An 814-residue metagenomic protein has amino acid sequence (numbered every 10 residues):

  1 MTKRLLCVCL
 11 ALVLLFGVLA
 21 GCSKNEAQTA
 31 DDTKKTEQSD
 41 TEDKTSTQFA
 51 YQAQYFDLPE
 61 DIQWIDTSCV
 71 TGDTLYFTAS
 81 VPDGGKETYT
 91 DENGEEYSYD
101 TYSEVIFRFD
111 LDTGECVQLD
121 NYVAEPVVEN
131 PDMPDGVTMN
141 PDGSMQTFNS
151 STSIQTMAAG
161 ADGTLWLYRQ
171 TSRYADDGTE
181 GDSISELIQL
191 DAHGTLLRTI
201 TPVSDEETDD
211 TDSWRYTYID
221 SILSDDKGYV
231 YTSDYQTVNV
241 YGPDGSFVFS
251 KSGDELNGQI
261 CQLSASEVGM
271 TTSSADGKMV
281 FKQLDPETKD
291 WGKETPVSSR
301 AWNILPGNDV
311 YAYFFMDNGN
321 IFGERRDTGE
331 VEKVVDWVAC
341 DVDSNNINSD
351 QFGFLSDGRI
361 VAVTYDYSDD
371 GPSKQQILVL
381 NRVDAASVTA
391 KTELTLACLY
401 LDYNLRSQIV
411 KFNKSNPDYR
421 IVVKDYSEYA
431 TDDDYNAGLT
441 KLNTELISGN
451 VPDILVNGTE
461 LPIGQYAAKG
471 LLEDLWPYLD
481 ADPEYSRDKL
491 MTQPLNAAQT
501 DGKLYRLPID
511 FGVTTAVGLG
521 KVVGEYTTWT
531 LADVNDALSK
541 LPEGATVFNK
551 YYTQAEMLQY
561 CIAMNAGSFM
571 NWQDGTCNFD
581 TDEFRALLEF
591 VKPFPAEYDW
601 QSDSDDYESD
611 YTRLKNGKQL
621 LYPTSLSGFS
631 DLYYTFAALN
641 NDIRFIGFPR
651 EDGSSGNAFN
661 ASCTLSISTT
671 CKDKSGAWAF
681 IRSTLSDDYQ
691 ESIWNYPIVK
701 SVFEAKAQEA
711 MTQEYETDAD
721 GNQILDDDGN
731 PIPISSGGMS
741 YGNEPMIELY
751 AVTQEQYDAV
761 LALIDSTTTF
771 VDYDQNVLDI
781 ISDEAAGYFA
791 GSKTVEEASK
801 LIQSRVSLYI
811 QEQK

Functional and structural regions predicted by a protein language model:
V18-G21: C-terminal motif of bacterial Sec signal peptides marking the signal peptidase cleavage site
S23-F107, L111-G114, M157, Q170-T171 (+9 more regions): Conserved N-terminal structural module of periplasmic/extracytoplasmic solute-binding proteins
E115-N149, L197-R215, W337-V342, A430: Surface-exposed loop and turn segments in beta-propeller and other repeat-based domains that flank or scaffold
E460-T515, W529-D533, I643-F648: Hinge/lid segment of periplasmic solute-binding proteins
W476-K489, G567-L588, G647-A658, V771 (+1 more regions): Short, solvent-exposed loop/beta-turn-alpha elements that line the ligand-binding surface or hinge of extracytoplasmic
D574-E608, Y634, R644-F648: Glycine-centered hinge/linker elements that transmit conformational signals in sensory and ligand-binding systems
F636-Q713, T717, D765-S766: Extracytoplasmic/periplasmic substrate-recognition and gating elements
D728-V806: C-terminal capping/gating helix-and-loop segments adjacent to ligand/active sites or protein-protein/ligand interfaces
